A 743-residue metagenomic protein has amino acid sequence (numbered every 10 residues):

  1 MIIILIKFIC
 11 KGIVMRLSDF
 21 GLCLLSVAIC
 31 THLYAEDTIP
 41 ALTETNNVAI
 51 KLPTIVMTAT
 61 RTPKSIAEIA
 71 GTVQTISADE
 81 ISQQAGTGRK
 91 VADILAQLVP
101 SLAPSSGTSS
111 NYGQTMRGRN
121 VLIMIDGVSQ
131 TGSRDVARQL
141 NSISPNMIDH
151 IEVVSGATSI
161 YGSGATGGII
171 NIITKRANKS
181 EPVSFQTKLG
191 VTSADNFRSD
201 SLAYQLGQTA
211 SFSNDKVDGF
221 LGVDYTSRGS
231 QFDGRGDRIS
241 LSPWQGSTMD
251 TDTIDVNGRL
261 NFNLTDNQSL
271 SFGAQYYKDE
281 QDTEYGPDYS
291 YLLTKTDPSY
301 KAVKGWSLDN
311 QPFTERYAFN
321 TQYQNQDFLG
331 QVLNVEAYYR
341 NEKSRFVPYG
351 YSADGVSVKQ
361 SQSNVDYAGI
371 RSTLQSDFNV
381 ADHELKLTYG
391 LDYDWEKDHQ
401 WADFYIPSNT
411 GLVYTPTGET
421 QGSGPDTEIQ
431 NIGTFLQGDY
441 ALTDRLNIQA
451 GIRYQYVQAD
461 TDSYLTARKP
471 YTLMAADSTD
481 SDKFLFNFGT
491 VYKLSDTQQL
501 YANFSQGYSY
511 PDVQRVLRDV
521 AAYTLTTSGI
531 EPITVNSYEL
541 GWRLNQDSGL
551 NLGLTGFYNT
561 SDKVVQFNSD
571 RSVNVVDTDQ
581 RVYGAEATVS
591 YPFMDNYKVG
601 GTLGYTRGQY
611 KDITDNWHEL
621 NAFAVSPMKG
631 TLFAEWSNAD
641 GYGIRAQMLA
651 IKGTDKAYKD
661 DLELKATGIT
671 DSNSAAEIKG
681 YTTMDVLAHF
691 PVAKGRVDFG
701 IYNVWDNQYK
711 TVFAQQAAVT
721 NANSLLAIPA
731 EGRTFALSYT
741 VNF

Functional and structural regions predicted by a protein language model:
T58, A92-G132, D149: Extracytoplasmic beta-strand/coil segments of soluble accessory domains associated with Gram-negative outer-membrane
G113, V128-S155, Q208, G529: Short acidic/polar hinge/loop motifs at secondary-structure boundaries that mediate gating or recognition
I143-Q186, N742: A beta-strand signature from Gram-negative outer-membrane beta-barrel systems, especially the internal plug domain
K179-E181, Q186-S201, Q205-W306: Periplasmic-side early beta-strands and strand-to-turn transitions of outer-membrane beta-barrels
Q186, D444, I448, Y456-V457 (+4 more regions): Gram-negative outer-membrane beta-barrel transporters
N263, N267-Y277, P312-T466, V491-K493 (+4 more regions): Face-selective signature of the C-terminal outer-membrane beta-barrel domain
T265, E384-D394, G422-T560, G604-R607 (+3 more regions): Structural signature of Gram-negative outer-membrane beta-barrels, strongest in the C-terminal barrel of TonB-dependent
Q322-Q326, V332-G350, V491-K493, Q499-P511 (+5 more regions): Membrane-embedded beta-barrel scaffold of Gram-negative outer-membrane proteins
